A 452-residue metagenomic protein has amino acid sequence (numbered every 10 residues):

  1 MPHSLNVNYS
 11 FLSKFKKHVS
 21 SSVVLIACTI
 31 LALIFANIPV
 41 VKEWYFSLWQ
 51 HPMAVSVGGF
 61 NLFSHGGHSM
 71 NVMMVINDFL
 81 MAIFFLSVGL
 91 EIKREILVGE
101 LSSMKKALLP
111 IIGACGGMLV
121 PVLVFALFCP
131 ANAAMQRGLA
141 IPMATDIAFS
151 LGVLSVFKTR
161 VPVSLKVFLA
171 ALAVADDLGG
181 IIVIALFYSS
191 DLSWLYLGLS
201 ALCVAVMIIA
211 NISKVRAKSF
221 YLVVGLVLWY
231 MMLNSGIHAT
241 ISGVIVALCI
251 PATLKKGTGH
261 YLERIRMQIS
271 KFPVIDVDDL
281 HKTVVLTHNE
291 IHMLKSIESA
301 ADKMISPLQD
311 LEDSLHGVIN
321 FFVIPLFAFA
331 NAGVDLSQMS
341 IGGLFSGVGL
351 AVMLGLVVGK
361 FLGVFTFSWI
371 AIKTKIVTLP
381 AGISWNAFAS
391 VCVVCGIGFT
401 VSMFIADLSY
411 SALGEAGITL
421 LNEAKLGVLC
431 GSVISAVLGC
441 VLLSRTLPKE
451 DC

Functional and structural regions predicted by a protein language model:
P2-K17, K218-V224, S242-A381, L447-C452: Predominantly late transmembrane helices and immediately cytosolic-facing juxtamembrane segments
N6-S13, L86-S102, L151-P162, A205-R216 (+4 more regions): C-terminal ends of transmembrane helices
T29-W44, N331: Alpha-helical transmembrane segments of multi-pass membrane proteins
G59-H65, S69, M73-V98, V318-M339 (+4 more regions): Hydrophobic transmembrane alpha-helices of secondary-active transporters and Na+-translocating membrane complexes
M74-F85, A133-A148, S189-L202, T240 (+1 more regions): Structural signature of hydrophobic alpha-helical transmembrane segments
E95-L123, S193-L202, Q338-G359, W385-C392 (+1 more regions): Entry/N-cap segments of selected transmembrane alpha helices and their immediately preceding amphipathic helices
I111-L151, T159, M353-Y410, C430-P448: Transmembrane alpha-helices that form the ion-translocation and gating core of multi-pass ion transport proteins
L154-R266: Functional cores that coordinate and move charged inorganic groups
